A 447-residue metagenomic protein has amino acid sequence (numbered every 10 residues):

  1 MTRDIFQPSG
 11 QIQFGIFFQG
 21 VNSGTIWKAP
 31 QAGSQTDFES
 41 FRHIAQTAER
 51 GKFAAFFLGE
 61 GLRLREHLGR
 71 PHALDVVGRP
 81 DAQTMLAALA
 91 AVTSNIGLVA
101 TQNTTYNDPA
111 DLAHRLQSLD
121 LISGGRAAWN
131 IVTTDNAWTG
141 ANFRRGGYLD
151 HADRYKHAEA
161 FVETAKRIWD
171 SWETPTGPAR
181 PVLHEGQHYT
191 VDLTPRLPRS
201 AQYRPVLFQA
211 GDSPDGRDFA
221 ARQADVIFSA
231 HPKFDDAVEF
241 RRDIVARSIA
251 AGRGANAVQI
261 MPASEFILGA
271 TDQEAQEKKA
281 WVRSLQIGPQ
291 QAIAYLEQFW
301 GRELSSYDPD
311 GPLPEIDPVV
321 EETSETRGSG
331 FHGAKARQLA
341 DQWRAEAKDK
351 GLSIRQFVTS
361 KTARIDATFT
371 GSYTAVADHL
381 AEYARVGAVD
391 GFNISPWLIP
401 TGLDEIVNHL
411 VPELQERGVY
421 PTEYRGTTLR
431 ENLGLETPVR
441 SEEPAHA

Functional and structural regions predicted by a protein language model:
M1-V92, Q202-P205, T427, E443-A447: N-terminal beta1-alpha1-beta2 module of alpha/beta enzyme domains
R3-F6, G10-I12, D108-D218, R222-Q223 (+7 more regions): Internal, glycine-rich beta/alpha segment that forms the wall or movable "lid" of small-molecule/cofactor binding
Q11-G15, A55-F57, A88, N95-T101 (+5 more regions): Structural preference for beta-strand elements that scaffold enzyme active sites
G24-E39, A100-A110, G146-Y148, A152 (+3 more regions): Active-site mouth loops of central-metabolism enzymes
Q46-E49, D120, A381-R385: Non-catalytic positions within long, well-ordered alpha-helices that form the structural scaffold/packing of enzyme
P71-L98, A251, I406-T422: Alpha-helix-loop-beta-strand connector modules within alpha/beta enzyme cores
F143-G146, D150, F161-R167, V238-A246 (+1 more regions): C-terminal helical cap(s) of enzyme catalytic domains, especially alpha/beta-barrels
G333-P412: Substrate-recognition/cap regions that form aromatic- and gly/pro-loop-enriched pockets for small-molecule ligands
